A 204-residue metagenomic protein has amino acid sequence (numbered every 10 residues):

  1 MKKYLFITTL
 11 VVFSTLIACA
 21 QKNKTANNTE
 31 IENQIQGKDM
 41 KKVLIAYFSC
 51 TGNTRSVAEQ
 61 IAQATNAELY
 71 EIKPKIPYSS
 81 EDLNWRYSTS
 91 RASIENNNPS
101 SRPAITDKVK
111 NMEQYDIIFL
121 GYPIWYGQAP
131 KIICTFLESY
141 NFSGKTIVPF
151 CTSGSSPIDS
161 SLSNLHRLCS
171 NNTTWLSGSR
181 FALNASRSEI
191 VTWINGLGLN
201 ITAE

Functional and structural regions predicted by a protein language model:
M1-A26: Bacterial Sec-dependent N-terminal signal peptides
Q21-L120, G127-A129, E138, V191 (+1 more regions): N-terminal beta1-alpha1-beta2 submodule of the flavodoxin-like/Rossmannoid cofactor-binding fold
R55, E59, P130, I158-S163 (+1 more regions): Short, surface-exposed alpha-helical segments at coil->helix boundaries
K75, W125, S153-S156: Short glycine-enriched loops at secondary-structure junctions
M112, E138-G144, L168-S170: Short, conserved loop/helix-junction motifs that constitute active-site signature segments in enzyme catalytic cores
C134-T135: Acidic/His-rich segments in extracytoplasmic proteins that coordinate ligands and/or metal ions
V148-A182: Short, glycine-/small-residue-rich phosphate/pyrophosphate-handling segment
A182-E189: Class I S-adenosyl-L-methionine
